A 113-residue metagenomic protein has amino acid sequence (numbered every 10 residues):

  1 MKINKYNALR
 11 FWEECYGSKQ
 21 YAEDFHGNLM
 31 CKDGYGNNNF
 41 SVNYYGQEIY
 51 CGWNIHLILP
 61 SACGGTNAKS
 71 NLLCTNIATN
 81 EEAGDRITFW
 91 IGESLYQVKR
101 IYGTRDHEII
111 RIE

Functional and structural regions predicted by a protein language model:
K2-G52, N76: Short cysteine-rich loop/turn motifs with clustered Cys
L9, L29, L57-L59, L72-L73 (+1 more regions): Generic detector of leucine side chains in alpha-helical contexts
G27-C31, T75-A78, G92-K99: Solvent-exposed, non-transmembrane amphipathic alpha-helical segments
G34-T75, A83-T88: Histidine-centered nuclease catalytic patch
C63-S70, E81-E113: Polybasic, low-complexity binding patches
